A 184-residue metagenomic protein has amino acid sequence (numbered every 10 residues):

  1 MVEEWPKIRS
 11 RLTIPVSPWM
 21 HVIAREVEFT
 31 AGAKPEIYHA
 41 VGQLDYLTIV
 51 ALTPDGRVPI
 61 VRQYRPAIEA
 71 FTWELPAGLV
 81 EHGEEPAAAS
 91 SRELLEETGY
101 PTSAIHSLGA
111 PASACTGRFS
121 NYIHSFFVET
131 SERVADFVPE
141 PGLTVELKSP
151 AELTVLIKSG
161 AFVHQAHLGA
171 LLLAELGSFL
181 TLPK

Functional and structural regions predicted by a protein language model:
K7-S10, S107: Residue-level detector of beta-propeller blades
R9-T48, P54: Acidic, metal-coordinating catalytic segment for phosphate/diphosphate chemistry, firing primarily on the Nudix
T13-P18, T30, P111-I123, F179: Acidic pyrophosphate-coordinating catalytic loop
H21-R25, F71, Y122-F126: Short beta-strand micro-motifs in enzyme catalytic cores
P35, Q43-A70, E74-A77: A glycine-rich, hydrophobic loop/mini-helix early in the fold
E36, D45-T48, T53, G78-A166: Unchanged
R57, E132-A135, F179-L180: Short helix-loop capping/hinge motifs at secondary-structure junctions, enriched in acidic/polar residues
V155-K184: Long hydrophobic alpha-helical segments typical of transmembrane helices together with their membrane-interfacial
